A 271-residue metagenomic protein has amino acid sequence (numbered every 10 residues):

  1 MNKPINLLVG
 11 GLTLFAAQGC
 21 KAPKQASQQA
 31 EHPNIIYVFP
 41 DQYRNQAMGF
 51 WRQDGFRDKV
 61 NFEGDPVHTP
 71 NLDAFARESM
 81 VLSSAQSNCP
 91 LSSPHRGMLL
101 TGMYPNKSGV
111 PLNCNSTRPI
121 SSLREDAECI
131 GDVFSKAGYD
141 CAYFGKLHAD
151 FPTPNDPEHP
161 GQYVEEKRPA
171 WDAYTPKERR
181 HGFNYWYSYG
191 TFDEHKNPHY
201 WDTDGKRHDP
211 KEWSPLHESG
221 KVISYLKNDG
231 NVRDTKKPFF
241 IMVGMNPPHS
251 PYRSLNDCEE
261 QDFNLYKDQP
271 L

Functional and structural regions predicted by a protein language model:
K3-P4, G11-T13, C20-L271: Formylglycine-dependent sulfatase
